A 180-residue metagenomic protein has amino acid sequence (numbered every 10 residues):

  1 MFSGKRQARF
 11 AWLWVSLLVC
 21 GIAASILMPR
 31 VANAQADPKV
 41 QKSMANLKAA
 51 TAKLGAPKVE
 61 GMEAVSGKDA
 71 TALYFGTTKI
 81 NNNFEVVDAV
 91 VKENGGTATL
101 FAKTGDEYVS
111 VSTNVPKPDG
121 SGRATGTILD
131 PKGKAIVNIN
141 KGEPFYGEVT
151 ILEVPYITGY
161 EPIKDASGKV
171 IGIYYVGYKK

Functional and structural regions predicted by a protein language model:
M1-A11: N-terminal secretory signal peptides that target proteins for export/translocation
W14-S25: Bacterial N-terminal signal peptides
I26-A34: Signal peptide processing junction and immediate N-terminal pro/mature segment of secreted/exported proteins
Q35-I80, V115-S121: Extracellular/periplasmic ligand-binding regions of membrane signal-transduction receptors
K42-G61, D88-V109, P144-T150: Short N-terminal helix-loop-first-beta-strand/juxtamembrane motif that initiates sensory/input modules
Y74-K79, P155-K180: Conserved beta-strands of PAS-like sensory domains
N81-G95, S112-E153: Extracytoplasmic/periplasmic sensor domains and loops in membrane signaling proteins
L100-A102, V115, P162-I163: Hydrophobic beta-strand positions
